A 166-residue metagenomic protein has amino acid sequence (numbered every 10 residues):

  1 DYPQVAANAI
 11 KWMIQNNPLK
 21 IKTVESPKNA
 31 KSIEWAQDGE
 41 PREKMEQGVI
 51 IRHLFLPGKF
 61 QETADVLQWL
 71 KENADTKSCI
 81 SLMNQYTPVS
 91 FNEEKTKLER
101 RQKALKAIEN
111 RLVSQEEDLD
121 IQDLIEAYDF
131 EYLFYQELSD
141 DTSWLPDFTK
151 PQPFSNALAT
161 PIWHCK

Functional and structural regions predicted by a protein language model:
D1-P18: Glycine-rich S-adenosyl-L-methionine
I14, L19-K166: Auxiliary Fe-S-binding modules of radical SAM enzymes
